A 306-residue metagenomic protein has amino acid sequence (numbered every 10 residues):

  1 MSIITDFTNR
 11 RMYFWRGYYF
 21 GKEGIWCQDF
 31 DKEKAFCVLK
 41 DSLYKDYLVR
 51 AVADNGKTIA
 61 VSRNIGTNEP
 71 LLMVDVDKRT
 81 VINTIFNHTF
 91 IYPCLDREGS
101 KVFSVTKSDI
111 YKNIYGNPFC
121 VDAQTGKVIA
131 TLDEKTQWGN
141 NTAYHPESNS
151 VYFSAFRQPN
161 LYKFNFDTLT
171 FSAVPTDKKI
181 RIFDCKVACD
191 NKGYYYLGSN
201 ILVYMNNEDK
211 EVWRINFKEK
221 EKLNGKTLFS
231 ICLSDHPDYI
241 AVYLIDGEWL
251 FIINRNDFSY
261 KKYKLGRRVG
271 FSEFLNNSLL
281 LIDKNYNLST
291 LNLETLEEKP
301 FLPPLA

Functional and structural regions predicted by a protein language model:
M1-D6, Y44-V52, N87-R97, E134-H145 (+4 more regions): Repeated scaffold domains used in trafficking and secretory/extracellular systems, primarily beta-propellers
R11, K57-T58, K101, S150 (+3 more regions): Conserved core beta-strand positions within WD40 beta-propeller blades
F14-W15, A60-V61, S104-V105, F153 (+3 more regions): Residue position within the beta-strands of beta-propeller blades
Y18-K22, N64-E69, I110-G116, S154-Q158 (+2 more regions): Short, solvent-exposed loop/turn segments at conserved positions within beta-propeller repeat blades
G24-W26, P70-L72, N117-F119, N160-Y162 (+3 more regions): A short loop-to-beta-strand structural motif that recurs across blades of beta-propeller domains
D29-E33, D75-R79, D122-G126, N165-L169 (+3 more regions): Short loop/turn segments that connect beta-strands within beta-propeller blades
K34-D41, T80-I85, K127-D133, T170-D177 (+3 more regions): A short beta-strand motif characteristic of beta-propeller blades
G270-A306: Blade-level signature of beta-propeller repeat domains, shared across WD40, Kelch, NHL, RCC1 and BNR/Asp-box propellers
